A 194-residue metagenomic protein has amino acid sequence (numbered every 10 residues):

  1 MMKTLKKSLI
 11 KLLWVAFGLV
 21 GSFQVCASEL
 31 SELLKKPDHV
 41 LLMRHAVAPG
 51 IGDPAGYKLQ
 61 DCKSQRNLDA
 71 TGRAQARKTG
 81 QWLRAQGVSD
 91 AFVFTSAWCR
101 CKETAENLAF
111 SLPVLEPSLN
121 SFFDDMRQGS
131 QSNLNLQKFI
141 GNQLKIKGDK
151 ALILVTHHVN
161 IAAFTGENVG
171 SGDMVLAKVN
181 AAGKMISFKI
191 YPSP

Functional and structural regions predicted by a protein language model:
M2-L13: Bacterial N-terminal signal peptides that target proteins for export
V15, V25-C26: Cleavable N-terminal signal peptides
S28-S118, F122-M126, E167-P194: Active-site-proximal alpha-helix that buttresses catalytic centers in soluble enzyme cores
D38-V40, K150-T156: Generic beta-sheet signal
Q86-V88, Q143-D149: Glycine-rich phosphate-binding loop signature in dinucleotide/nucleotide-binding domains
T95-W98, V155-V159: Short, well-ordered beta-to-alpha junction loops that form the rim of enzyme active sites and present histidine/acidic
R127-N135: Short, surface-exposed amphipathic charged segments that create phosphate/polyanion-binding patches used for binding
